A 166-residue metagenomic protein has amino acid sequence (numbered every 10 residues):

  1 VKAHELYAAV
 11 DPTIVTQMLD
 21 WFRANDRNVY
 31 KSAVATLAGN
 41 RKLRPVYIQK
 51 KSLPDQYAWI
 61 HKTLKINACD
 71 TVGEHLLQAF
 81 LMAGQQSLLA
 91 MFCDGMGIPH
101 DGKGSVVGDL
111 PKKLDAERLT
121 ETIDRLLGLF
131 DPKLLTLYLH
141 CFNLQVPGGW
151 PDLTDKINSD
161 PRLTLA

Functional and structural regions predicted by a protein language model:
K2-S32: Charged, amphipathic alpha-helical stretches
R23-L153: Acidic, low-complexity, intrinsically disordered interaction modules
L163-A166: Short acidic DE-rich linear segments
